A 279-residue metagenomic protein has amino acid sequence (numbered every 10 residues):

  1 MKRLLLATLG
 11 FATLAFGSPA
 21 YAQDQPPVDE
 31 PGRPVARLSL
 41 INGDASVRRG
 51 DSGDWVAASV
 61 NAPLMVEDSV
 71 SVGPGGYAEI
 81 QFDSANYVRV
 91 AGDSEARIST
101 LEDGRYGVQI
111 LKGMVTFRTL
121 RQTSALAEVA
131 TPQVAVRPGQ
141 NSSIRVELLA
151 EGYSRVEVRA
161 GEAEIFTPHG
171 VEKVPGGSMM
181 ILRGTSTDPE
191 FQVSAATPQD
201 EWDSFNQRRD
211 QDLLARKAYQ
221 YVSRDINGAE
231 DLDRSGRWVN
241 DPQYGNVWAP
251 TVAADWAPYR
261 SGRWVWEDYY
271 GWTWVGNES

Functional and structural regions predicted by a protein language model:
M1-L4: Positively charged n-region of N-terminal signal peptides that target proteins for export
A7-A15: Bacterial N-terminal signal peptides
A22-M180, N206-R209, L214-Y219: Flexible, surface-exposed loop/linker segments and immediately adjacent secondary-structure boundaries
I181-S279: Low-complexity segments
